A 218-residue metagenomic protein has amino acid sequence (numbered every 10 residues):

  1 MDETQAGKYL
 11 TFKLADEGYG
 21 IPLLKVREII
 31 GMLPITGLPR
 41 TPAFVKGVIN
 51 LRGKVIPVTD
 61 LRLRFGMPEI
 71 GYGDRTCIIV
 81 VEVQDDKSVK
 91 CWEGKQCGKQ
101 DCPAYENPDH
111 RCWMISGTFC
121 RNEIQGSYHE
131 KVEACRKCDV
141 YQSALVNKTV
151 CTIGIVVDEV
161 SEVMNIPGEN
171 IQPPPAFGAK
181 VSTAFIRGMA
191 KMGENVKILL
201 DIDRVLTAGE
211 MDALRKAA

Functional and structural regions predicted by a protein language model:
M1-R111, I115-A218: An acidic, low-aromatic, low-complexity terminal/linker signal
